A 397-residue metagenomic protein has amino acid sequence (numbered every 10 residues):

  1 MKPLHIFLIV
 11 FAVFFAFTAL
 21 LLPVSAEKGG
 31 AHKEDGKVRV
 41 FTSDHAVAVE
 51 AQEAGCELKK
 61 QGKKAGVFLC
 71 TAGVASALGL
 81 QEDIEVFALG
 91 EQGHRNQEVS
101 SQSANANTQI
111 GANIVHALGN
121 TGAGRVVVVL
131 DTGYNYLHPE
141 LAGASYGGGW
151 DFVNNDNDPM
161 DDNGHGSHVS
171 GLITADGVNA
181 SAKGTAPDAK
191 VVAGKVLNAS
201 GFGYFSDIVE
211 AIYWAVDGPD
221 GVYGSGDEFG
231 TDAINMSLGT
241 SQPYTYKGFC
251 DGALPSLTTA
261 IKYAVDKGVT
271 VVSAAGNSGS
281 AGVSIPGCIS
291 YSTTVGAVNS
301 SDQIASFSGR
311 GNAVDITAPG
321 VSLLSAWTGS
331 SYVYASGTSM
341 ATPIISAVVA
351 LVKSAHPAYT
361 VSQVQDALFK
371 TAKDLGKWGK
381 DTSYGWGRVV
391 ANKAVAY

Functional and structural regions predicted by a protein language model:
I6-P23: Sec-dependent N-terminal signal peptides of Gram-positive bacterial secreted proteins and lipoproteins
E27-G30, E91-V129, W150-N163, P219-D220 (+2 more regions): N-terminal domain-start motif of subtilase-like serine proteases
K28-H32, T42-N107: Autoinhibitory propeptides
G29-A31, E57-Q61, K183, Y223-L238 (+4 more regions): C-terminal subdomain of the subtilisin-like protease fold in secreted/lumenal serine endopeptidases
I114-G148, D156-D207, S225-D232, V283 (+5 more regions): Subtilisin-like serine protease catalytic core
D131, G276, G337: Active-site glycine-centered loops adjacent to acidic/histidine catalytic or metal-binding residues that shape
V169, Y223-W327, D366-K373: Catalytic-core segments of hydrolase enzymes
S170-I173, V192-N198, S306, G320-R388 (+1 more regions): Hydrolase catalytic cores
